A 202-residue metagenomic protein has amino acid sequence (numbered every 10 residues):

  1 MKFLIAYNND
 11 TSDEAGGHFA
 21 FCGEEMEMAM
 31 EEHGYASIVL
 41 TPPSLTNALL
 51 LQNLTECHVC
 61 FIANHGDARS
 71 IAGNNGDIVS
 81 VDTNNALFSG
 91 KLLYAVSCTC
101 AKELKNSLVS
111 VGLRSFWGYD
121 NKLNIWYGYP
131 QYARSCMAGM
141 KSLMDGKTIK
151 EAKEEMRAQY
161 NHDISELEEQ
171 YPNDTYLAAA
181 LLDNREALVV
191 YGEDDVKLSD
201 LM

Functional and structural regions predicted by a protein language model:
M1-V59, A63, L92-A95: A domain-level signal for caspase-like cysteine endopeptidase catalytic cores and their zymogen-processing architecture
D10-D13, S44-N47, H65-R69, C98-E103 (+1 more regions): Solvent-exposed loop/turn segments at secondary-structure junctions within structured extracellular/periplasmic domains
S12-H18, A72-G73, Y127-Q131: Short, flexible/disordered intra-domain loops and linkers
H18-M26, N74-V81, A133: Well-ordered, non-membrane alpha-helical segments in soluble/globular domains
H33, S89, S110-G112: Short, structured coil segments at secondary-structure junctions
D67-S89: A short, glycine/acidic-enriched catalytic loop
D82-S107: Ser/Thr/Gly-rich flexible loops in soluble cytosolic domains mediating phosphotransfer, phosphorylation
A101-M202: Active-site-proximal C-terminal subdomain of hydrolase catalytic domains
